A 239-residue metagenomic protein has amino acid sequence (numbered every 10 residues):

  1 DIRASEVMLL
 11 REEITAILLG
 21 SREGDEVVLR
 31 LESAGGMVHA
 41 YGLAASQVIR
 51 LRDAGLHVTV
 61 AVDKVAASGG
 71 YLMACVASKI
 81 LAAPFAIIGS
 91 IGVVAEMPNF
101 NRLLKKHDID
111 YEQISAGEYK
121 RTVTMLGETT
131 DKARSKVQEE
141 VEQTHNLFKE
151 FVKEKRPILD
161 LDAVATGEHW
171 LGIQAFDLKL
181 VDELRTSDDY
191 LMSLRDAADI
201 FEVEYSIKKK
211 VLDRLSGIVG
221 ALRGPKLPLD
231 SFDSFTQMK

Functional and structural regions predicted by a protein language model:
D1-T59, D63-A67, L72, A77-A83 (+1 more regions): N-terminal organellar transit peptides
